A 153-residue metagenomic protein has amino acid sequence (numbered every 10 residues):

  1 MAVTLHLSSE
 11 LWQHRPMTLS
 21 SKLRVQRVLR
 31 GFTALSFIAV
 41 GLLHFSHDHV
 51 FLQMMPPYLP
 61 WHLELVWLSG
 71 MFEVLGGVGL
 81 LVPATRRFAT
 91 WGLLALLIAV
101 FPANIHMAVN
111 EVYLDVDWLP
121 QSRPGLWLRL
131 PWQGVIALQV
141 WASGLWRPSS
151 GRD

Functional and structural regions predicted by a protein language model:
A2-D153: Membrane-interface extramembranous regions
